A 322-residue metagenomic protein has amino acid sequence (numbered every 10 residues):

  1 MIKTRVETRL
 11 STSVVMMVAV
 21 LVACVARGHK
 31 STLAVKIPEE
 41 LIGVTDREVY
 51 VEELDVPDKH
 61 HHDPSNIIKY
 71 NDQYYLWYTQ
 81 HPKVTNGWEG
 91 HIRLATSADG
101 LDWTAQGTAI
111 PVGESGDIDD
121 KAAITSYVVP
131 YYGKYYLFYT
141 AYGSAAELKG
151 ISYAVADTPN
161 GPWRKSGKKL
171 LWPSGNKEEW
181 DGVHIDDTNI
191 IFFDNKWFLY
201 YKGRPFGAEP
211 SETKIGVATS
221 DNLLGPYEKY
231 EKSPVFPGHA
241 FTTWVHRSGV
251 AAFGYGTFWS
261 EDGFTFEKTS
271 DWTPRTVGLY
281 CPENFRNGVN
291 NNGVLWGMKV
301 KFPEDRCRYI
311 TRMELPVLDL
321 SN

Functional and structural regions predicted by a protein language model:
M1, M16-M17, M298, M313: Detector for methionine-enriched segments
M1-T8: N-terminal secretory signal peptides that target proteins for export/translocation
T4, V22-C24: Coiled-coil-like amphipathic alpha-helices with heptad-repeat character
T8-S13, N160: Short, low-complexity intrinsically disordered segments enriched in A/P/G/S/L with frequent Arg, especially at protein
S13-V22: Bacterial N-terminal signal peptides
C24, G28-N322: Carbohydrate-active catalytic/glycan-binding domains of CAZyme proteins, especially the secreted or lumenal ectodomains
